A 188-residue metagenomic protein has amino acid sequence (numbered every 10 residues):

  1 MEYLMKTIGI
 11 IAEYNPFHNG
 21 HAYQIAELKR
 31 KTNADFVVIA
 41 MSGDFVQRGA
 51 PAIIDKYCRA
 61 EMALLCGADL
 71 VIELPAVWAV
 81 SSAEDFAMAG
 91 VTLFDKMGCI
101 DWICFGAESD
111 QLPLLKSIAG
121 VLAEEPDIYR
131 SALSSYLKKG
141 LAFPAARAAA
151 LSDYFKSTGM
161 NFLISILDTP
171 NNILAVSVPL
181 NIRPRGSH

Functional and structural regions predicted by a protein language model:
E2-R59: N-terminal catalytic cores of NTP/NDP-binding nucleotidyl/phosphoryl-transfer enzymes
A12, V46-Q47, A63, V77-W78 (+1 more regions): Short, contiguous strand/loop micro-motifs
H18, A63, P179: Divalent metal-coordination and catalytic microenvironments
K29-R30, L64, V91, D95-K96: Non-catalytic positions within long, well-ordered alpha-helices that form the structural scaffold/packing of enzyme
D35, D69, D101: Receiver (REC) domain switch/active-site residues of two-component response regulators
C58-E61, E124: Acidic, Ser/Thr-rich peripheral helices and adjacent loops at domain boundaries
E61-P75: A glycine-rich helix N-cap at a beta->alpha junction
E73-H188: Active-site cores that bind ATP or allylic diphosphates and position pyrophosphate for catalysis
